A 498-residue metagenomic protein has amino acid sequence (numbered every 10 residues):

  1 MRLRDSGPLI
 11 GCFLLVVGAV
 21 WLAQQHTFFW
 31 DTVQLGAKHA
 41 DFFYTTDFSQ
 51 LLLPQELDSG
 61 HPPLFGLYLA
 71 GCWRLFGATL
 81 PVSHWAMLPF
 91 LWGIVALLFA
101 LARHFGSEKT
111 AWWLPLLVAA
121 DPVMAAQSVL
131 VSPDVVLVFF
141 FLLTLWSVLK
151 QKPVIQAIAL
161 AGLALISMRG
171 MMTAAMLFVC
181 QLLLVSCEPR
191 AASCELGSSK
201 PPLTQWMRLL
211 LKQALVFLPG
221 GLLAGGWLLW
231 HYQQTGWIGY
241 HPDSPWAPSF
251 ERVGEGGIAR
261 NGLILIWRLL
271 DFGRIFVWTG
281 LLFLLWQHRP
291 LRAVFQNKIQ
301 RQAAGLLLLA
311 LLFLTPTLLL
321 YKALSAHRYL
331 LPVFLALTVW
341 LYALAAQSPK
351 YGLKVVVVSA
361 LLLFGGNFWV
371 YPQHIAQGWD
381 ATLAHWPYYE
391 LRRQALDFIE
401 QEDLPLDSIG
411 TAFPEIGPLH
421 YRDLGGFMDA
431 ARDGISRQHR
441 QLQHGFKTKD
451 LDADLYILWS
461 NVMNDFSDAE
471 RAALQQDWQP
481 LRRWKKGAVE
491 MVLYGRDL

Functional and structural regions predicted by a protein language model:
L9-F13, F217-L222, V277-G280, P290-L311 (+1 more regions): Signature aromatic-anchored transmembrane alpha helix within multi-pass, membrane-resident enzymes that catalyze glycan
F13, W85-G106, L143: Transmembrane-helix motifs of polytopic, lipid-linked glycan transferases
V17-G18, Q34-L67, G71-C72, V148: Extracytosolic helix-loop segments that constitute the early lumenal/periplasmic catalytic or substrate-binding loops
Q24, M176, L210-F283, A310-Y321 (+1 more regions): Membrane-lumen/periplasm interface segments of specific transmembrane helices in polyprenyl phosphate-linked
W30-D31, G60, S83-F90, W113-L143 (+2 more regions): Multi-pass, polyprenyl lipid-linked donor-dependent membrane glycosyltransferases
L97, L117, V136-A159, A336-W340: Specific aromatic-rich, kink-prone transmembrane helix
S128, D134, I166, M172 (+3 more regions): Hydrophobic/aromatic-rich transmembrane helices and adjacent perimembrane loops
V148, V356-P418: Membrane-embedded, lumen/periplasm-facing catalytic core of multi-pass transferases that use lipid-linked donors
